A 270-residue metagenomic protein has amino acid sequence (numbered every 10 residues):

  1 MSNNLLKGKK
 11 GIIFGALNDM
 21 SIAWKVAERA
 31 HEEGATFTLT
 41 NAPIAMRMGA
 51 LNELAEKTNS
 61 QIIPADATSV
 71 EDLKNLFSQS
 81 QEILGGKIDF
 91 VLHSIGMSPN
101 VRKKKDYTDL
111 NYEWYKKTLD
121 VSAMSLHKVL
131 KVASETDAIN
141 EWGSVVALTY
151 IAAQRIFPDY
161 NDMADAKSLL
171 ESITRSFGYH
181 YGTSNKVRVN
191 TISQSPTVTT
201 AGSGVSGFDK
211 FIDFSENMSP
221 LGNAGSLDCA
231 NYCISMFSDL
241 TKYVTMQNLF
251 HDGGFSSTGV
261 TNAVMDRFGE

Functional and structural regions predicted by a protein language model:
N3-T40: Canonical Rossmann dinucleotide-binding motif of NAD(H)/NADP(H)-dependent dehydrogenases/reductases, specifically
I13, L92, V146, V189-I192 (+3 more regions): Hydrophobic structural elements of the Rossmann-like NAD(P)H-binding subdomain that define the short-chain
G15-K25, G96-T183, S193-T199, E216 (+2 more regions): Catalytic loop of short-chain dehydrogenase/reductase
A35-L51: Conserved glycine-rich Rossmann-like NAD(P)H-binding loop of the short-chain dehydrogenase/reductase
E56-K57, I63-K74, S78-T118, E135 (+4 more regions): Conserved mid-core segment of classical short-chain dehydrogenase/reductases
M124, T191, D209-V244, L249-G253: C-terminal helical subdomain
W142, T183-R188, V244-M246: Short, small/polar-rich loop/turn modules that mediate ligand/substrate recognition or access, typified
T245-E270: Short C-terminal tail/terminal secondary-structure segment of NAD(P)H-dependent dehydrogenase/reductase domains
